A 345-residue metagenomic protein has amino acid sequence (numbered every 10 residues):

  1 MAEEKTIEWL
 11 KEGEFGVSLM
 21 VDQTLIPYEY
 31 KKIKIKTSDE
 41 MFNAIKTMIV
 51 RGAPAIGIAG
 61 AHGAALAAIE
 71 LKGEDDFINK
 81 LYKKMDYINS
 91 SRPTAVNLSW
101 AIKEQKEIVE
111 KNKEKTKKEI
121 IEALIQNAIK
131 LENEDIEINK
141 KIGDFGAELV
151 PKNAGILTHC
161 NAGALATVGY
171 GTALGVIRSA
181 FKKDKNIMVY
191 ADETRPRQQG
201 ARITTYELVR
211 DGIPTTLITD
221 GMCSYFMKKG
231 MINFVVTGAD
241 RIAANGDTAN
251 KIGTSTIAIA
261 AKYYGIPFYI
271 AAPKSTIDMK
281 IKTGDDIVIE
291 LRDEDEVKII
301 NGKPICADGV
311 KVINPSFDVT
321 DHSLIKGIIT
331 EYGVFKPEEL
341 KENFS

Functional and structural regions predicted by a protein language model:
M1-D39, K46: Positively charged, low-complexity intrinsically disordered leader regions
A2-V17, D86-G155, K262, F268 (+3 more regions): C-terminal binding/interaction regions
I26-P27, A64, G163-A164, R241-A243: A short, flexible beta-alpha/helix-coil linker loop
E29-E40, K152, K229-T237: Acidic-glycine-rich active-site phosphate/pyrophosphate-binding loop
K32-S38, G163-T167, A244-A249: Short, glycine-rich nucleotide/cofactor-binding loops
N43-V50, I56, T256-I259: Small-aliphatic-rich amphipathic alpha-helix that forms the alpha element of a beta-alpha
I49-I218: N-terminal active-site beta-alpha-beta segment that forms phosphate/nucleotide-binding and substrate-recognition loops
I187, E193-S345: Conserved phosphate- and dinucleotide-binding cores of soluble alpha/beta proteins, encompassing both enzyme active
